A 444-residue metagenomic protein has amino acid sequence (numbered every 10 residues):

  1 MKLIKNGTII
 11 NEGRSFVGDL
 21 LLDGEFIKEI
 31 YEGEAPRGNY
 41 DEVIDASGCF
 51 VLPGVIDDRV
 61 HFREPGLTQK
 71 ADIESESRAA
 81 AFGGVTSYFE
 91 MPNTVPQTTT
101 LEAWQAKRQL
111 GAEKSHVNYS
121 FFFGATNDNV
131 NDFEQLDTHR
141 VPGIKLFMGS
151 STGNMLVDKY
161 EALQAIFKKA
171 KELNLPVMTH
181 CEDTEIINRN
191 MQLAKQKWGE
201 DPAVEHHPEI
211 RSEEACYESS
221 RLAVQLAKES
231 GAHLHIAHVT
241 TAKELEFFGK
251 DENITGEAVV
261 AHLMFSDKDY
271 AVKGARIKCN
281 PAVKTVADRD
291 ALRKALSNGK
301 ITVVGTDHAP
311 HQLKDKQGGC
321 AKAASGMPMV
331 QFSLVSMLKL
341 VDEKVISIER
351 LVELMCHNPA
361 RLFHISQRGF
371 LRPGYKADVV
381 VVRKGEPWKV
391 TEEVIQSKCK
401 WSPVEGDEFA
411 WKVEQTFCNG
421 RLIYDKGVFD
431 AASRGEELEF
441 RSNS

Functional and structural regions predicted by a protein language model:
M1-G38: N-terminal metal-binding scaffold of metallo-dependent hydrolase/deaminase domains
G7, E25, G48, R59 (+14 more regions): Divalent metal-coordination and catalytic microenvironments
G7, G319, P373-E439: C-terminal cap of metal-dependent C-N hydrolases
E34-V51: Active-site metal-binding motif and surrounding structural segment of the metallo-beta-lactamase
S47-K114: Metal-associated gating/positioning segment near the N- to mid-region
Q109-A125: A glycine-rich helix N-cap at a beta->alpha junction
N131-V304: Histidine/acidic residue-rich metal-binding segments in metalloenzymes
D201-R221, L226-G231, S297-V304, A309-G385: His/Asp/Glu-enriched, well-ordered alpha-helical/loop segment that forms or immediately abuts the divalent-metal
